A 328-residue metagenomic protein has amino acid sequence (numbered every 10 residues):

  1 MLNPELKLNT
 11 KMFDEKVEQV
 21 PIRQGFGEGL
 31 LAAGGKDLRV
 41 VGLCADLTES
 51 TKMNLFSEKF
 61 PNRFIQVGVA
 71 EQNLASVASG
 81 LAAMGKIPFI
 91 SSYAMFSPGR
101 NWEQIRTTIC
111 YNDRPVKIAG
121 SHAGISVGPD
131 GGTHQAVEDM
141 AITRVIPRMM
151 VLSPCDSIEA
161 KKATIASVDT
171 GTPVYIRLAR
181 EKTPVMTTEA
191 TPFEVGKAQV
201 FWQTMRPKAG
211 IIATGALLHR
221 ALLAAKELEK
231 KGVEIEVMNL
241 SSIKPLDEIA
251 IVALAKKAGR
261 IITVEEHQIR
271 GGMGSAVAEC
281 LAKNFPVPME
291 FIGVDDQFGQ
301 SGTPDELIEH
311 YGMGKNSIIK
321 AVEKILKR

Functional and structural regions predicted by a protein language model:
M1-R177, K182-T183, P192: Thiamine diphosphate
L2-E5, G25, K36-R39, E49-E58 (+2 more regions): Thiamine diphosphate
